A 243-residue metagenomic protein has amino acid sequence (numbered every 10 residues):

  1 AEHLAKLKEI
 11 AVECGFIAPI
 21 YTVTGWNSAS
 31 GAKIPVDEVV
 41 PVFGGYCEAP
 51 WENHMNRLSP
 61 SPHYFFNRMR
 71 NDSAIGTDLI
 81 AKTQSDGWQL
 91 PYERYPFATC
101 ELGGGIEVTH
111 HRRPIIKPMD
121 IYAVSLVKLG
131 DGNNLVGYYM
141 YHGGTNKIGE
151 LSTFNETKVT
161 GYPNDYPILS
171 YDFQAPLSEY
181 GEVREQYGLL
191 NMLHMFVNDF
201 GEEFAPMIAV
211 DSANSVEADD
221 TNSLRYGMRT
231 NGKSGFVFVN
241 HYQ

Functional and structural regions predicted by a protein language model:
E2-V12, P19-G76, I80, T145-L151 (+2 more regions): Substrate-binding cleft/loops of secretory-pathway carbohydrate-active enzymes
L4, A11, I17, W26-A29 (+2 more regions): Carbohydrate-binding surfaces of carbohydrate-active enzymes
A32, V36, S59-P62, G76 (+2 more regions): Aromatic-lined glycan-binding groove of carbohydrate-active enzymes
K82, D120-I121: Amphipathic coiled-coil/heptad-repeat helices and related helical stalk/stem segments that mediate oligomerization
K117: Charged, low-complexity surface patches
